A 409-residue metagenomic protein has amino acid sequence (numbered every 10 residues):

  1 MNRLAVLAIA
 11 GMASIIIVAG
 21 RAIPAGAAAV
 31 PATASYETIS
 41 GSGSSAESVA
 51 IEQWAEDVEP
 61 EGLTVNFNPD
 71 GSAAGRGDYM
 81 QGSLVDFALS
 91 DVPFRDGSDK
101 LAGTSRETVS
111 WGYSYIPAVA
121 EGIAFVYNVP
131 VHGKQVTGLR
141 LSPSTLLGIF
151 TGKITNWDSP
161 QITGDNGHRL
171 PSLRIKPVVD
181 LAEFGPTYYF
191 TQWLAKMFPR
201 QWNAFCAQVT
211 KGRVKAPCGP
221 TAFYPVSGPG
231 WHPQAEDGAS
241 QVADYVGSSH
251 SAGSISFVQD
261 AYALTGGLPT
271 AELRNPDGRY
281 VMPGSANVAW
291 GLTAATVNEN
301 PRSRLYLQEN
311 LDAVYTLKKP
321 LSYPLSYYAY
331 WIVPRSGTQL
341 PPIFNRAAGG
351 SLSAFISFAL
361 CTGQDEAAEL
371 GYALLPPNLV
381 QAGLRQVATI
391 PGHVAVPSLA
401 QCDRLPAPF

Functional and structural regions predicted by a protein language model:
M1-A28: Secretory targeting and sorting signals
R21-F409: Flexible loop/hinge segments at secondary-structure junctions
